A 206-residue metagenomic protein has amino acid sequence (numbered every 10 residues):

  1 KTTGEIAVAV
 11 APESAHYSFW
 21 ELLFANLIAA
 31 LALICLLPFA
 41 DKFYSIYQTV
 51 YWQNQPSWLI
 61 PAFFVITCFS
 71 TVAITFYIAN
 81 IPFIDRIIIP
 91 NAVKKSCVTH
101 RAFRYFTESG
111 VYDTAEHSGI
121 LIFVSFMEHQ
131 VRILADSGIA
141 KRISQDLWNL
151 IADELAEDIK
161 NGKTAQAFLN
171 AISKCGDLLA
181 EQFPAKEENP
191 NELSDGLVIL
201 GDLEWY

Functional and structural regions predicted by a protein language model:
K1-Y17: Cytosolic juxtamembrane N-terminal segments of multi-pass membrane proteins
S14-E21, Y51-P56: Alpha-helical transmembrane cores and adjacent cytosolic helix/loop segments of polytopic membrane transporters
I28-V50: Juxtamembrane "helix exit" motif at the C-terminal ends of alpha-helical transmembrane segments in multi-pass membrane
L36-D41, L59-I87: Transmembrane alpha-helices and immediately adjacent membrane-cytoplasm interface residues in multi-pass integral
I46, V93, C97, R101 (+1 more regions): N-terminal, polar/charged subdomain of small-to-medium soluble alpha/beta proteins
R101-A135: Acidic, Ser/Thr-rich low-complexity segments on the non-lumenal side of membrane proteins
Y112, M127-K163: Flexible, solvent-exposed short loops/turns enriched in glycine
L150-Y206: Cytosol-/stroma-facing membrane-proximal "stalk/adaptor" domains immediately downstream of transmembrane anchors
